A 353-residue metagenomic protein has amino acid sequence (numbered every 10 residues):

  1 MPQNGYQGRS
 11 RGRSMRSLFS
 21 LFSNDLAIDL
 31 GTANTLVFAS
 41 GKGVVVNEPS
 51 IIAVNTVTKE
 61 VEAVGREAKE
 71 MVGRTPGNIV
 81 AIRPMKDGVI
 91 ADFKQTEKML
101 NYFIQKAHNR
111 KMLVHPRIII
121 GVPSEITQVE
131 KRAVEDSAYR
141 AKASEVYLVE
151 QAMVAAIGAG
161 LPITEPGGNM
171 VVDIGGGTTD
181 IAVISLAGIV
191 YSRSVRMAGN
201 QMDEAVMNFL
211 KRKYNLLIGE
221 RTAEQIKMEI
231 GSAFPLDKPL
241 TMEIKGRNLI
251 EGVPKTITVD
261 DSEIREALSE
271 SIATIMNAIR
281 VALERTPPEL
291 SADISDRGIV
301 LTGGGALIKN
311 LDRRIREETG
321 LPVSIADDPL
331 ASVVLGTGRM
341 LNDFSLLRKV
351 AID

Functional and structural regions predicted by a protein language model:
M1-I174, A182-V300, A306-D353: Nucleotide/phosphate-binding catalytic cleft detector across ATP-hydrolyzing and phosphate-transferring enzymes
